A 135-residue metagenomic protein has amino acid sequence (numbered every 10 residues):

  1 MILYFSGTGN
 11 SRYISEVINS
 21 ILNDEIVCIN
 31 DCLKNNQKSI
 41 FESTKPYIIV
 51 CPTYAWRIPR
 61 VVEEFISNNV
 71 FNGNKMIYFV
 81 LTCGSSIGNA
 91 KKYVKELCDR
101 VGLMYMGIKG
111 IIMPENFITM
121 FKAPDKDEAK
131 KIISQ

Functional and structural regions predicted by a protein language model:
M1-I2, S6-Q135: FMN-binding flavodoxin-like domain, especially the glycine-rich phosphate-binding loop
